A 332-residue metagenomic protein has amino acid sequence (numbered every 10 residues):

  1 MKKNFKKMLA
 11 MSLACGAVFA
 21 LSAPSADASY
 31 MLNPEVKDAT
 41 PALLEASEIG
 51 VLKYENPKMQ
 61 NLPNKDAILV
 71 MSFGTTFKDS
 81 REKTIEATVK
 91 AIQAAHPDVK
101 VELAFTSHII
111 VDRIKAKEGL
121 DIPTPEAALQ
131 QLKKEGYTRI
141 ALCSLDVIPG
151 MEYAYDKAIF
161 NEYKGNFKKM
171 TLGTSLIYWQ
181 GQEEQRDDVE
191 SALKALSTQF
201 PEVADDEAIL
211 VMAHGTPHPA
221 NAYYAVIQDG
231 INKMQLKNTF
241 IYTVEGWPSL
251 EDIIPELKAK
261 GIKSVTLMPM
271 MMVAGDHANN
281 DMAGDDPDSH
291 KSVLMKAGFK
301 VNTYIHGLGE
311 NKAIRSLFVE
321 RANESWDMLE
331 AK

Functional and structural regions predicted by a protein language model:
K2-A10: Bacterial N-terminal signal peptides that target proteins for export
S12-A20: Bacterial N-terminal signal peptides
A14-C15, S25-A26, D156: Cleavable N-terminal signal peptides
L21-S29: Sec-dependent signal peptide cleavage junction
S29-T266, M272-K332: Extended amphipathic ligand-handling, pore-lining, and cofactor/metal-binding catalytic surfaces
